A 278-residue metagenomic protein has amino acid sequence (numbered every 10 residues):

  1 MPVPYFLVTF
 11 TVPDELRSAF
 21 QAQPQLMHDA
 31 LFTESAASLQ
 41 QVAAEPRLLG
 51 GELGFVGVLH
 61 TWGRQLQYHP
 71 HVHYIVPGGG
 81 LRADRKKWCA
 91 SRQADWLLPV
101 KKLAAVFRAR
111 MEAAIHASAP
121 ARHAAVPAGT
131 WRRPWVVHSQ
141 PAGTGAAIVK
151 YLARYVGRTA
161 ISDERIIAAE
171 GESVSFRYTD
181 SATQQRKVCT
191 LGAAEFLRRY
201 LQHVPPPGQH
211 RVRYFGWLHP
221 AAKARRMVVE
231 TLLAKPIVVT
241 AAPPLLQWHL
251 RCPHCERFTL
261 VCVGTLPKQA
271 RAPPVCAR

Functional and structural regions predicted by a protein language model:
M1-R278: Beta->alpha loop/short-helix hinge microenvironment recognizer with preference for catalytic Tyr/His contexts
